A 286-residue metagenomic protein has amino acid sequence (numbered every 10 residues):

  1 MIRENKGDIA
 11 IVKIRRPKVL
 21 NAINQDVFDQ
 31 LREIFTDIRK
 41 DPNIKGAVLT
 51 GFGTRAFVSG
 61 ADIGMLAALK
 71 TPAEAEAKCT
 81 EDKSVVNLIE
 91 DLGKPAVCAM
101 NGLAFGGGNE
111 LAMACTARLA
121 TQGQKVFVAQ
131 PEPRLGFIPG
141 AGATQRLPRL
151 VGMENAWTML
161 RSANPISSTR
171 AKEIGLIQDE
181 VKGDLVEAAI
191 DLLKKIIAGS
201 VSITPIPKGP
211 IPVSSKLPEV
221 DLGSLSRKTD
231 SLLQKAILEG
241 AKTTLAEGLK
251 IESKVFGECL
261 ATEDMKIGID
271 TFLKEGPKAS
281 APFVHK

Functional and structural regions predicted by a protein language model:
M1-I11, R15, R161-E258, K266-K286: Amphipathic alpha-helical segments at domain termini/boundaries
M1-T50, N87: Conserved CoA-thioester-binding segment of acyl-CoA-metabolizing enzymes
V12, R16, Q30-L31, L49 (+8 more regions): Terminal peptide-recognition signature
D26, Q30, E81, L88 (+4 more regions): Charged catalytic carboxylate motif
D41, L92-G93, T262, E275: Acidic-histidine catalytic/liganding microenvironments
G51-V85, A104, R134-G136: Glycine- (often His-adjacent) and acidic-residue-rich active-site loop that binds/positions the CoA thioester
E90-V126, Q130-E219, G223: Crotonase-fold acyl-CoA enzyme core
